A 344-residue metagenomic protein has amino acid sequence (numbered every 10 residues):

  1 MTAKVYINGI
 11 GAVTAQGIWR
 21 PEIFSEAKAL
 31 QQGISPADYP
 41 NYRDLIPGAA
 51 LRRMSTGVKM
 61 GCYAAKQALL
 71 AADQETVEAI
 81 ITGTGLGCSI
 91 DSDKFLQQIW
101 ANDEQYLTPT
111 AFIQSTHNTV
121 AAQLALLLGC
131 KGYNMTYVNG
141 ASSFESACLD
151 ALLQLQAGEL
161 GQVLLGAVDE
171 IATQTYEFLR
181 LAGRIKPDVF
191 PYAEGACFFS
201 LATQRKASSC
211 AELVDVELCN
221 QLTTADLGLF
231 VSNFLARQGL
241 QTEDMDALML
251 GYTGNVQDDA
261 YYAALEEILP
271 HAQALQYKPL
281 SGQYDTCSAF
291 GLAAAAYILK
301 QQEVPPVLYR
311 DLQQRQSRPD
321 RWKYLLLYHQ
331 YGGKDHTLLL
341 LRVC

Functional and structural regions predicted by a protein language model:
M1-Y133, E145, L153-A157, V168-C344: Conserved "HGTGT" condensation-loop signature of ketosynthase/thiolase-family condensing enzymes that catalyze
N134-V138: Short catalytic-loop micro-motif centered on adjacent basic/acidic residues
C148: Short-chain dehydrogenase/reductase
E159-G161: Alpha-to-beta junction loops
